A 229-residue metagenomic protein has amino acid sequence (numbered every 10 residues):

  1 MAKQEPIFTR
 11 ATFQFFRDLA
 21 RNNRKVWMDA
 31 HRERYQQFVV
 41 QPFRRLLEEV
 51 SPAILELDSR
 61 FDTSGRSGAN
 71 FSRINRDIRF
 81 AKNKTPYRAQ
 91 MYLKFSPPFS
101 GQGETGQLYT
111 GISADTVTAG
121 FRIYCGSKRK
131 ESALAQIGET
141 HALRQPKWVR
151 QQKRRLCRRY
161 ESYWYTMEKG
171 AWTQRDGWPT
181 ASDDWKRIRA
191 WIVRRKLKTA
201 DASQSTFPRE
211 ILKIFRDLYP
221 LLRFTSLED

Functional and structural regions predicted by a protein language model:
M1-A30, I192, F224-D229: Short, charged, low-complexity amphipathic alpha-helix
V26-R45, E49, K213, D217: A non-catalytic, amphipathic alpha-helix used as a structural packing/dimerization or gating element in enzyme scaffolds
Y35, V39, F43, E131-L134 (+3 more regions): Amphipathic alpha-helical coiled-coil segments
Q36, V40-N83: Gly/Pro-rich turn-and-neighbor structural signature
R73-S113, V117: Short, conserved beta-strand/beta-arch hydrophobic-aromatic motifs that form part of recognition grooves or interface
I112-T173: Compact, glycine/acidic-enriched structural inserts
P146-A202, K213: An amphipathic alpha-helical core segment
R195-D229: Extended, charged low-complexity segments that frequently continue into or abut oligomerization scaffolds
